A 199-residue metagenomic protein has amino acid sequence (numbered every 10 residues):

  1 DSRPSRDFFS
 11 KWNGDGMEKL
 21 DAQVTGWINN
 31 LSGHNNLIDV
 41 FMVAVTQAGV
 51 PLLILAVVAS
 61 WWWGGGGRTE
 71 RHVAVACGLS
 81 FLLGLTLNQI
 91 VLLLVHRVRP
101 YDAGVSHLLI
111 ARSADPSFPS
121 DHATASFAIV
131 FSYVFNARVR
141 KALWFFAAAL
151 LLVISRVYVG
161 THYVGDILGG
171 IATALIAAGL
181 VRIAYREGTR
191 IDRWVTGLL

Functional and structural regions predicted by a protein language model:
S5-L52, N88-D115, D192, T196-L199: N-terminal transmembrane-helix/juxtamembrane module of multi-pass inner/ER membrane proteins
L37, R68-H72, Y101, A137-W144: Membrane-helix interface segments
M42, R71-S80, K141-W144, G165 (+1 more regions): Alpha-helical transmembrane segments of integral membrane proteins
I54-W63, S126-V134: Hydrophobic, aromatic-rich transmembrane alpha-helices and their immediate juxtamembrane boundary segments
V58, L83, L87, V91 (+2 more regions): Alpha-helical membrane-inserting segments
A59-T86: Interfacial segments of alpha-helical transmembrane regions
G78-L93, L143-S155: Small-polar-interrupted transmembrane alpha-helices in polytopic inner-membrane proteins
I110-L199: Membrane-embedded catalytic cores of phosphoryl/pyrophosphoryl-handling enzymes
